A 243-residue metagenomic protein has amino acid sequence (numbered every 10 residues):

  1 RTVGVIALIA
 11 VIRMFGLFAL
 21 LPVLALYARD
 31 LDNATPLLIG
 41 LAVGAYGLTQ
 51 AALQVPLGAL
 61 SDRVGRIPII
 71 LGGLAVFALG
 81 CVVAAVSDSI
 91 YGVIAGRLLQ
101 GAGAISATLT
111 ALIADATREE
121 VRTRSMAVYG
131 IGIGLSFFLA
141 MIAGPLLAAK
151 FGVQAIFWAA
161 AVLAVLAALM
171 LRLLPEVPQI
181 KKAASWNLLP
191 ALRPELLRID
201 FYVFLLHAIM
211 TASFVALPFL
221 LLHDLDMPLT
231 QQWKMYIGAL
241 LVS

Functional and structural regions predicted by a protein language model:
R1-L26, L196-S213: Pair of pore-lining "gating" transmembrane helices in MFS-fold secondary transporters
P22-P36, A216-Q231: Short amphipathic helix-loop junctions that connect adjacent transmembrane helices in Major Facilitator Superfamily/SLC
G47-V55, F137-F138, L240-S243: Residue-level signature of mid-helix packing/kink "hotspots" within the transmembrane helices of 12-pass Major
A52-D88: Conserved MFS/SLC helix-loop-helix module at the cytosolic interface between two early adjacent transmembrane helices
G80-A84, Q100, L171: MFS-fold secondary transporters
G96-I133: Cytoplasmic helix-loop-helix junction between adjacent transmembrane helices in 12-TM secondary transporters
V162-I180: C-terminal membrane-cytosol helix-exit motif in multi-pass small-molecule transporters
P175-L205: Juxtamembrane intracellular "pre-TM" segments in multi-pass secondary transporters
